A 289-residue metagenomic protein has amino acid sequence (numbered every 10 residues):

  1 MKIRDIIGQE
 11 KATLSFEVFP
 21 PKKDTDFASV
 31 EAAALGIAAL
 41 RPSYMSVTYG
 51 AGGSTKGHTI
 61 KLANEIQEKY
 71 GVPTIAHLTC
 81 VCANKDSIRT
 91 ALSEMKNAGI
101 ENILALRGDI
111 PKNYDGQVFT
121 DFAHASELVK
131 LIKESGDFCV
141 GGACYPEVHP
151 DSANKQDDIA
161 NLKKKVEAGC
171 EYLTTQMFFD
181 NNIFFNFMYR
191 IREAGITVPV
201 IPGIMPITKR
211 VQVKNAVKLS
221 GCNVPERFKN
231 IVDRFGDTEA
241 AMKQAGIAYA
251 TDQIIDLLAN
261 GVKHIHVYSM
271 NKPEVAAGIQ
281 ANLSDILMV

Functional and structural regions predicted by a protein language model:
M1-V47: Conserved N-terminal beta1-alpha1 strand-loop-helix module at the mouth
I3-R4, T25-F27, G53-E65, N84-T90 (+4 more regions): Active-site-adjacent beta->alpha loops and helix N-cap segments on the catalytic face of soluble alpha/beta enzymes
T13-S29, T74-D86, G141-D157, R234-A248: Active-site mouth loops of central-metabolism enzymes
S15, S46, L104-A105, T174 (+1 more regions): Conserved beta-strand positions in the central sheet of alpha/beta enzyme cores
E17, M45, M95, K165 (+3 more regions): Conserved, mostly hydrophobic/aromatic
V18-P21, T48-G52, H77-A83, G108-D109 (+5 more regions): Active-site beta-loop-alpha junctions enriched in small/polar residues
D24-I37, T59, D86-S93, N154-K164 (+1 more regions): Short, acidic/polar
F119-Y145, G195-I247, D252, L283-V289: Active-site pocket-lining/capping segments in soluble small-molecule metabolic enzymes
